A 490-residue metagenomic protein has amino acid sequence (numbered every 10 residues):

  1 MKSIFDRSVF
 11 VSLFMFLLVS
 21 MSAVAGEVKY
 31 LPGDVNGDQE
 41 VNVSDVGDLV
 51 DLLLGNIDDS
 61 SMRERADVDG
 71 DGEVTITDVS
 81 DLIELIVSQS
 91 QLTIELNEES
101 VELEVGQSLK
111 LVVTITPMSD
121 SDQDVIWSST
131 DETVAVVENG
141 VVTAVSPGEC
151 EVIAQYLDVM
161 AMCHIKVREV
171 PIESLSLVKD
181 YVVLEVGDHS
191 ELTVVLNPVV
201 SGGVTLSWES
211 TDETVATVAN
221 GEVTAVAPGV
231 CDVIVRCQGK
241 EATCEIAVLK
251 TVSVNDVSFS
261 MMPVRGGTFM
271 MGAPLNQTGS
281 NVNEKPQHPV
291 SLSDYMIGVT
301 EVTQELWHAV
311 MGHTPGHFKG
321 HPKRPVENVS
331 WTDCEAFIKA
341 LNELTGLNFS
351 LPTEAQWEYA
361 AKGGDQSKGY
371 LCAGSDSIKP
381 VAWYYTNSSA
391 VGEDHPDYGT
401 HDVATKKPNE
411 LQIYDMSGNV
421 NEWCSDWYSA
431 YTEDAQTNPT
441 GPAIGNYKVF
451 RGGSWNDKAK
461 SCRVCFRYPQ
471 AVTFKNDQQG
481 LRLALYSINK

Functional and structural regions predicted by a protein language model:
K2-V11: Bacterial N-terminal signal peptides that target proteins for export
V11-S20: Bacterial N-terminal signal peptides
M21-A25: Sec/Tat signal peptide C-region and signal peptidase I cleavage site
G26, V43, Q89-K250: Extracytoplasmic soluble-region selector
V35-S61, D71-Q89, Q107-P117, D158 (+3 more regions): Alpha-helical segments with a strong preference for the paired helices of cellulosomal dockerin domains
V254-P315, S330-T332, S417-G418, L483: A short glycine-rich, aromatic-capped structural motif
M270, P274-L275, H317-G320, N328-F466: Functional-site microenvironments in short loops/helix caps that host divalent-cation chemistry
N476-K490: Short, structured beta-strand segments at or near domain termini in extracellular proteins/domains
